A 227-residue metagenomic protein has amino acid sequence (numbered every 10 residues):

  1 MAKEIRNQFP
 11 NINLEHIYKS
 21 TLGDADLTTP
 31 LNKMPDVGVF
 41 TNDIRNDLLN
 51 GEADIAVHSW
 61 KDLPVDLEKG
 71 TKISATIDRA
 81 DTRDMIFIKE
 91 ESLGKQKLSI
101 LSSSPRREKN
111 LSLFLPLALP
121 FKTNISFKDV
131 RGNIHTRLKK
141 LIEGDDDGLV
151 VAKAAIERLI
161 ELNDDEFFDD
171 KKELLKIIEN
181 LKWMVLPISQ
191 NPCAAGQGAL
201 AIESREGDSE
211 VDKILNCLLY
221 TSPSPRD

Functional and structural regions predicted by a protein language model:
N11-I17, L27-K33, L119-G132: A local structural motif
K19-D24, D36-I44, F127-K139: Short helix-initiation/N-cap motifs at beta->coil->alpha
S20, H58-L63, V151-I156: Beta->alpha turn/N-cap motifs
T29-E52: Short, structured active-site "lid" loops
L49-H58, G144-L149: Alpha-to-beta junction loops
K61, L67-I125, L181-K182: A conserved helix-loop-strand patch within extracytoplasmic ligand-binding domains of the periplasmic binding
K122-L219: Pocket-lining segment of extracytoplasmic ligand-binding domains
Y220-D227: Conserved small/polar residues in nucleotide/adenosyl-binding loops
